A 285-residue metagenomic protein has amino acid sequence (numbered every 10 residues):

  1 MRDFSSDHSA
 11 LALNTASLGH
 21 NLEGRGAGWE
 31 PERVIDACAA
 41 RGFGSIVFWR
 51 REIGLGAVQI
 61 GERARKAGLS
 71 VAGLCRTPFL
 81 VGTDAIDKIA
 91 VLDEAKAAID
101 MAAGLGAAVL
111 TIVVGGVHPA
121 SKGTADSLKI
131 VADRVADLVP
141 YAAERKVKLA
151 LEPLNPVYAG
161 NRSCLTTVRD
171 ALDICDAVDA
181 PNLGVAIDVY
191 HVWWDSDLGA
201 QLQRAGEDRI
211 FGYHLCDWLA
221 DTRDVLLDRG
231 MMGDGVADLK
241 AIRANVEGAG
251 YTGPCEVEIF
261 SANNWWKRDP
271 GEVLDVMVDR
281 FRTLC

Functional and structural regions predicted by a protein language model:
M1-G42, R65, L165-I187, W193-C285: Histidine-acidic metal/acid-base catalytic patches
A12-E30, L80-L92, S121-S127: Active-site mouth loops of central-metabolism enzymes
S17-G19, E52, T77-L80, V114-H118 (+4 more regions): Active-site-proximal loop/turn and secondary-structure-junction residues that shape catalytic pockets, frequently
P31-I53, L105-G106: Catalytic domains of carbohydrate-active enzymes, especially glycoside hydrolases
G44, S70, A108, K148 (+1 more regions): Residue-level detector of anion-binding/catalytic polar loops
V47, G73-C75, T111, A150 (+2 more regions): Conserved beta-strand positions in the central sheet of alpha/beta enzyme cores
G54-R63: Active-site-adjacent beta->alpha loops and helix N-cap segments on the catalytic face of soluble alpha/beta enzymes
R65-K66, A85-G184, W194, D269 (+1 more regions): Active-site acidic/histidine proton-transfer and metal-coordination neighborhood in alpha/beta enzyme cores
